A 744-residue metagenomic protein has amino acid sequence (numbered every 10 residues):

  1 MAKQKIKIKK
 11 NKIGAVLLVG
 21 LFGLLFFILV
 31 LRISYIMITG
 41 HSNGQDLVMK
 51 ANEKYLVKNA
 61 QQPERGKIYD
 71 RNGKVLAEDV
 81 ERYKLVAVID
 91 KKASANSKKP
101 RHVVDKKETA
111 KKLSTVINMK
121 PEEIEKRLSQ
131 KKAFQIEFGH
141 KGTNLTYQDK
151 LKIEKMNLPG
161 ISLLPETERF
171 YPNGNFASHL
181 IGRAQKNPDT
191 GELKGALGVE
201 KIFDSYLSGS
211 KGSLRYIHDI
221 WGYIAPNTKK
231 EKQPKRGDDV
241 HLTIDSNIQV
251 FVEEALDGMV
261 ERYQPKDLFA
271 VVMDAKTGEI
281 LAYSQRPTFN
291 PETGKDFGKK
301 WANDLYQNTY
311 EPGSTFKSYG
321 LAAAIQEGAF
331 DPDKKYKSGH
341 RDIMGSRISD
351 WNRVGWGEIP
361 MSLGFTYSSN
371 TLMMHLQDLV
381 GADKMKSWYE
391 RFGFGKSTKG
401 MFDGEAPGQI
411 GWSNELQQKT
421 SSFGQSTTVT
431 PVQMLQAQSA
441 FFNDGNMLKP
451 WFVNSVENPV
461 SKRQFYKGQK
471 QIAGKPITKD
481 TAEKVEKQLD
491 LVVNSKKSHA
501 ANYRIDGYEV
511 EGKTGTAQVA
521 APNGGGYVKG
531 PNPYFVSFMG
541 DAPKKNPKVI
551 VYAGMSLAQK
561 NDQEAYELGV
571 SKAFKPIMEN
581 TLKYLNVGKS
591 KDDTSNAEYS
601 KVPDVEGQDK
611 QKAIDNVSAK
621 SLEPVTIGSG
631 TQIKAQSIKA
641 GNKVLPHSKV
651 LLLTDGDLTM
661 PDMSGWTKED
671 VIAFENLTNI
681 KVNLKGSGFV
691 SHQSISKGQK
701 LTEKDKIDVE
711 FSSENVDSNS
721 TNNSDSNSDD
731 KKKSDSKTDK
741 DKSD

Functional and structural regions predicted by a protein language model:
M1-E292, D383-R391, S556, E564-N580 (+1 more regions): Periplasmic/cell-envelope proteins involved in peptidoglycan metabolism and beta-lactam response
P63, P100-K107, T143-Y147, L193 (+16 more regions): Soluble non-cytosolic domains of exported or imported proteins
P63-E64, R71, V80-R82, L158 (+16 more regions): Extracytoplasmic
R65, K106-A110, S114, K150 (+19 more regions): Extracytoplasmic/secreted envelope proteins and their assembly/folding machinery, especially bacterial periplasmic
A77, D219-T228, L268, M273-G313 (+1 more regions): Beta-lactam-recognizing serine transpeptidase/beta-lactamase-like catalytic domain environment
E125-A133, P265-T277, S338, F402-A406 (+4 more regions): Acidic/histidine-enriched alpha-helical segments
G142-M156, S162, E166-H179, R183 (+4 more regions): Conserved SxxK-family serine transpeptidase/carboxypeptidase catalytic domain of penicillin-binding proteins
G507, A521, A553-D744: Ligand-recognition elements built from short beta-strands and adjacent flexible loops
